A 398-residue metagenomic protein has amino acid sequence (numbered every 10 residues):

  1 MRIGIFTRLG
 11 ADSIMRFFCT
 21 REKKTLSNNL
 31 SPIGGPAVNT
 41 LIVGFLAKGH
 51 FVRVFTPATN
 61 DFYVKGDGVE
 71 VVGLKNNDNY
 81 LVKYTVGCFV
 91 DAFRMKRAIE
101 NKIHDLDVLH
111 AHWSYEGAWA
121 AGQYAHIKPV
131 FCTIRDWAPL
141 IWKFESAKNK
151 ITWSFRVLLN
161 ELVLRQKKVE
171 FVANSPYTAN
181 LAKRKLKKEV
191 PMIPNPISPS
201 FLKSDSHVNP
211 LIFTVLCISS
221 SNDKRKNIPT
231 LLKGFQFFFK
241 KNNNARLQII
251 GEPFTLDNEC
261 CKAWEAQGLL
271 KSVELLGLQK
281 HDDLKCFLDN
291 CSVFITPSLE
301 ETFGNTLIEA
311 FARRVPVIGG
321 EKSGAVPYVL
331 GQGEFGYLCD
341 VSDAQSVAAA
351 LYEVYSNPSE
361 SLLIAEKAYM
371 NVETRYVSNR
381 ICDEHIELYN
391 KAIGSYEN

Functional and structural regions predicted by a protein language model:
N39-L41, A138, I151-F171: Membrane-proximal helix-turn-helix segments that form the acceptor-binding/catalytic region of lipid-linked
Y177, P196: Carbohydrate-associated surface elements
H207-K226, L232-Q236, Q248: Conserved donor-binding/catalytic core segment of Leloir-type glycosyltransferases
I218-S219, R246-C261, G277: Glycosyltransferase donor-sugar binding loop
C260-Q279: Nucleotide-activated donor-binding/catalytic signature segment of Leloir-type glycosyltransferases, i.e., the conserved
L299: Aromatic "clamp/platform" in nucleotide-sugar-dependent glycosyltransferases that forms part of the donor/acceptor
P316-G320: Short hydrophobic beta-strand element within catalytic cores of glycosyltransferases and related nucleotide-activated
Q332-A344, E353-P358: Conserved acidic donor-binding segment of nucleotide-sugar-dependent glycosyltransferases
